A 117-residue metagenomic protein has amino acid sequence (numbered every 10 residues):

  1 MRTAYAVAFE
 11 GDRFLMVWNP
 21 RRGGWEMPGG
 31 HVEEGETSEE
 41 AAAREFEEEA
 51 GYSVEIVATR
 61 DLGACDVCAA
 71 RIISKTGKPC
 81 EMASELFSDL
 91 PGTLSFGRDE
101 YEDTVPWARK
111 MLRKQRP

Functional and structural regions predicted by a protein language model:
M1-F14: Conserved N-terminal beta-strand and adjoining loop/helix that marks the start of the Nudix/MutT-like hydrolase domain
V7-F9, A43, R109: Residues within alpha-helical segments
G11-R13, R71-T76, L90-P91: Short loop segments at secondary-structure junctions
M16-W18: Conserved short hydrophobic patches within well-ordered secondary structure
R22-G24: A short, flexible beta-alpha/helix-coil linker loop
M27-T59: The catalytic Nudix box helix
G51-T76: Active-site segment of metal-dependent pyrophosphate-handling enzymes, primarily the Nudix hydrolase catalytic core
P79-P117: Nudix hydrolase/Nudix homology domain
